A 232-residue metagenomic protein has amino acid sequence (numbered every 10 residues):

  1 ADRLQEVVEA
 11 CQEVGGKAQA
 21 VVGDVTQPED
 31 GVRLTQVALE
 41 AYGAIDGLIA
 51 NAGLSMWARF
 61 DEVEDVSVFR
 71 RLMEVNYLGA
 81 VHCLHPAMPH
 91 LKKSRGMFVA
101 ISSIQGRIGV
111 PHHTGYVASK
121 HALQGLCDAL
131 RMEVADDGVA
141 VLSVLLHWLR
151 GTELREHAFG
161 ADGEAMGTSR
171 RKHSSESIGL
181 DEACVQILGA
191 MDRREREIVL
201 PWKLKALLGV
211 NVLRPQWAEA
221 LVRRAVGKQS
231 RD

Functional and structural regions predicted by a protein language model:
A1, V22-L34, V66: The beta1-alpha1 cofactor-binding region of Rossmann-like NAD(H)/NADP(H)-dependent oxidoreductases
V14-K17, V37-A50, M56: A glycine-rich helix->loop->beta "capping" turn within Rossmann-like NAD(P)(H)-dependent oxidoreductase domains
S55-R70, H112-G115: Conserved mid-core segment of classical short-chain dehydrogenase/reductases
L84, S119: Active-site helix of classical SDR
S103: Residue(s) in the substrate-gating loop at a strand-loop-helix junction that position the organic substrate next
I108, A129-A140: Active-site-adjacent segment of SDR/Rossmann-fold oxidoreductases
D136-W202: SDR active-site lid
